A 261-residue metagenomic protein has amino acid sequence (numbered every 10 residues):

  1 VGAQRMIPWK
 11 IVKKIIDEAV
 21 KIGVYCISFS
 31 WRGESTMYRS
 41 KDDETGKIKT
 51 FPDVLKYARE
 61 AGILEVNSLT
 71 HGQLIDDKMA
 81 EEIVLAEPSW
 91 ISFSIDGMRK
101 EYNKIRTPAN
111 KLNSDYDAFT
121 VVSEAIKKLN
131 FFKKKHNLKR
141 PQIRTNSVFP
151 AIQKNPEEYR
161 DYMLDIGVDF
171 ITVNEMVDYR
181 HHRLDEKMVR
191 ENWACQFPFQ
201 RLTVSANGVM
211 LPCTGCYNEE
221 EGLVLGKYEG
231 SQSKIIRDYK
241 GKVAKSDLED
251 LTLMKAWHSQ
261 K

Functional and structural regions predicted by a protein language model:
V1-V177: Conserved glycine-rich "GG(E/T)P / GGGxP" loop and the immediately following alpha-helix in the radical SAM core
K127, F131-Q142, M163-E186, V209-M210 (+1 more regions): C-terminal accessory region of radical SAM enzymes
N192: Residues immediately within or flanking Cys/His clusters that coordinate Zn2+ in small zinc-binding modules
C195-P198: Short, small/polar residue-rich loop motifs at catalytic or cofactor-binding pockets
Q200-L202: Short, surface-exposed beta-strand/loop micro-motifs that present aromatic residues
V204-N207: Short, acidic, Ser/Thr-enriched surface-loop or helix-capping motifs
